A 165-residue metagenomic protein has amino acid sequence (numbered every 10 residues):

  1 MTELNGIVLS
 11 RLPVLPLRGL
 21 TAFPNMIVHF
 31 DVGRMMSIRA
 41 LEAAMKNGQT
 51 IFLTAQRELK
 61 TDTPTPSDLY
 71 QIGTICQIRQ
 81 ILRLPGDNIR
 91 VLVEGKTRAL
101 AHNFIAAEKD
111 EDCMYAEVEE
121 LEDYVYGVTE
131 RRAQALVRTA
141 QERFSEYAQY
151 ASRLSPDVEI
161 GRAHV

Functional and structural regions predicted by a protein language model:
M1-R162: N-terminal low-complexity, acidic/polar interaction/targeting segments
